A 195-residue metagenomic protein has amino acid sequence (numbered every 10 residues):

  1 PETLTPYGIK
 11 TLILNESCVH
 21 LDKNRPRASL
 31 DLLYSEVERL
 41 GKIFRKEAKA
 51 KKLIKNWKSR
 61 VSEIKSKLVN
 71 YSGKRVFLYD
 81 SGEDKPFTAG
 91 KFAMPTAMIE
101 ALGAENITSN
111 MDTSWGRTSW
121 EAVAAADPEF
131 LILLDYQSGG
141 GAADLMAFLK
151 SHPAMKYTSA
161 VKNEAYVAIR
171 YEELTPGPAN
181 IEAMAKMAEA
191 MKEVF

Functional and structural regions predicted by a protein language model:
P1, I9, W120-Y136: Proline-aspartate-enriched helix->loop->beta-strand connector
P1-T5, Y34-G41, K51-I54, K58-V61 (+5 more regions): Extracytoplasmic/secreted envelope proteins and their assembly/folding machinery, especially bacterial periplasmic
P6-I9, L102, V161-K162: Short, structured coil segments at secondary-structure junctions
I9-R39, G73-M94, A142: Extracytoplasmic ligand-binding site segments that recognize negatively charged/polar headgroups
T11-N15, R75-D80, N106-S109, F130-L134 (+1 more regions): Structural recognition of the beta-strand scaffold that forms the well-ordered cores of secreted hydrolase catalytic
R27-R45, F130-F195: Structured C-terminal subdomain patch of bacterial secreted/periplasmic proteins
A48-L102: Basic- and aromatic-lined ligand-binding clefts that recognize polyanionic substrates
M111-W120: Short helix-initiation/N-cap motifs at beta->coil->alpha
